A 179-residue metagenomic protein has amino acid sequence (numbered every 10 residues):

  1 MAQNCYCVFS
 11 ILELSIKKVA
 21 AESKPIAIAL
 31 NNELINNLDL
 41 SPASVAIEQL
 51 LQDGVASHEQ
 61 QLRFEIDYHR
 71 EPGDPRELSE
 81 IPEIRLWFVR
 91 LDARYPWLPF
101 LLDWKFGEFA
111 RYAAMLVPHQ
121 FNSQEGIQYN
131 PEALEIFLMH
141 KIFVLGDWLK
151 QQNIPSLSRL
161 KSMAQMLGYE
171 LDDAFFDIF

Functional and structural regions predicted by a protein language model:
C5-A56, R76-E80, Y95, P99-I178: Glycine-centered motif in EGF-like
L62-F64, W87, F100: One face of beta-strands
R63-E71: Generic short beta-strand segments
Y68, L91, F106: Residues that form ligand- and interface-recognition hot spots within folded domains
P72-D74, F88: Eukaryotic intrinsically disordered and solvent-exposed regulatory patches
P82-L86: Short, surface-exposed coil-to-beta transition loops
W87-R94: Proline-anchored loop/turn motifs at beta-strand termini and strand-loop-strand connectors
